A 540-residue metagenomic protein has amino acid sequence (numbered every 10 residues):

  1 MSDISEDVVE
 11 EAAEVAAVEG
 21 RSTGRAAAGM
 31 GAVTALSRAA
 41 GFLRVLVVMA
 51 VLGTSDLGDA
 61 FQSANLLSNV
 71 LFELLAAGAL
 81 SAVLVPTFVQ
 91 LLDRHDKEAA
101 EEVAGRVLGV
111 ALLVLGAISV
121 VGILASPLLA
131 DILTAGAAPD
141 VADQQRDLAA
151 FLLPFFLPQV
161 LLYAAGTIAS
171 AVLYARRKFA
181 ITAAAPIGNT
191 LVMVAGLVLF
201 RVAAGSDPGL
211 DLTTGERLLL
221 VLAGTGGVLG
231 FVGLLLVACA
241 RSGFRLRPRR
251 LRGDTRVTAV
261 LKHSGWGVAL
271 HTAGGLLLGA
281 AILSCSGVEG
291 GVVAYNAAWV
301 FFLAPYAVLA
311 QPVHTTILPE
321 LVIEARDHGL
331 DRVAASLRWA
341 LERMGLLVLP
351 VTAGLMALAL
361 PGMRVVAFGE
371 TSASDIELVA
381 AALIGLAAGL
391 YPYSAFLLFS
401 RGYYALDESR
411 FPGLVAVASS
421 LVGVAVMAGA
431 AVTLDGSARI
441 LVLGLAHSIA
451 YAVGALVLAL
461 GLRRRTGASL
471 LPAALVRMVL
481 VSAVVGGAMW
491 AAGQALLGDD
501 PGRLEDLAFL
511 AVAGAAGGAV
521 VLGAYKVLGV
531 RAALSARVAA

Functional and structural regions predicted by a protein language model:
S2-A540: Membrane-embedded alpha-helical bundles of multi-pass transporters/translocases, especially carrier/permease families
